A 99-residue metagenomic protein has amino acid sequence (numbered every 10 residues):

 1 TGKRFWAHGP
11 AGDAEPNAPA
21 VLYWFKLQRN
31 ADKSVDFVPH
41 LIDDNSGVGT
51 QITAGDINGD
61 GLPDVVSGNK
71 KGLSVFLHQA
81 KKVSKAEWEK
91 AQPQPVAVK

Functional and structural regions predicted by a protein language model:
T1-K99: Beta-propeller-forming repeat regions
